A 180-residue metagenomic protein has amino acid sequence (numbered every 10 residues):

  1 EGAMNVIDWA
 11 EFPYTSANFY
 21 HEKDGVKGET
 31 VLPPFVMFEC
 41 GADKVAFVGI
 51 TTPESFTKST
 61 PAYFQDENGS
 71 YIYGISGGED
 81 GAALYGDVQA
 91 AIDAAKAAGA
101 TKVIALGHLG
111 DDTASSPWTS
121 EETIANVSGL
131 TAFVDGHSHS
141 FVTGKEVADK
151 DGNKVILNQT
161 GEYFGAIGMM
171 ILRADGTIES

Functional and structural regions predicted by a protein language model:
E1-S180: Acidic, metal/ion-coordinating pockets
